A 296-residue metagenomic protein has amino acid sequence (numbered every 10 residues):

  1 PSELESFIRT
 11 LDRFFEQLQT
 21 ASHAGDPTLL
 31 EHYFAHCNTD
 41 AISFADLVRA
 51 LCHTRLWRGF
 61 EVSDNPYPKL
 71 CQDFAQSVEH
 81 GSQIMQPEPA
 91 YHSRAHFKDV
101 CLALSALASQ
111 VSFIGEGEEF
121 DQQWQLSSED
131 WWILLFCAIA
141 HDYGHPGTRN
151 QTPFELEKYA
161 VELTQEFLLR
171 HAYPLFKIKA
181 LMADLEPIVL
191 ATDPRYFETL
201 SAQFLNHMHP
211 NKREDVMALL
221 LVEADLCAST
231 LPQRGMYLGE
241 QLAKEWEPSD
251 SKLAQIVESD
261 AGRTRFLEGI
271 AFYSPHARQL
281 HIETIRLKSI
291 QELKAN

Functional and structural regions predicted by a protein language model:
P1-W57, A106-E129, A140, G144-T152 (+2 more regions): Divalent metal-dependent phosphate-bond-processing catalytic cores, especially two-metal-ion Mg2+/Mn2+ enzymes that act
H32-F34, F74-A103, G144-T148: Active-site flanking loop/helix segments enriched in acidic
A45, V62-D64, P89-A95: N-terminal charged/capping segments associated with class I S-adenosyl-L-methionine
W57-K69, E79: Low-complexity, highly charged intrinsically disordered N-terminal segments that act as targeting/localization
H92-D99, D130-W131, E155-Y159: Aromatic- and histidine-enriched alpha-helix N-cap/loop-to-helix transition segments that scaffold the rims
F97, L104, E157-S201, G262-L267: Histidine- and acidic-residue-rich, metal-dependent catalytic cores
I133-A138: Active-site alpha-helix of zinc metalloproteases
